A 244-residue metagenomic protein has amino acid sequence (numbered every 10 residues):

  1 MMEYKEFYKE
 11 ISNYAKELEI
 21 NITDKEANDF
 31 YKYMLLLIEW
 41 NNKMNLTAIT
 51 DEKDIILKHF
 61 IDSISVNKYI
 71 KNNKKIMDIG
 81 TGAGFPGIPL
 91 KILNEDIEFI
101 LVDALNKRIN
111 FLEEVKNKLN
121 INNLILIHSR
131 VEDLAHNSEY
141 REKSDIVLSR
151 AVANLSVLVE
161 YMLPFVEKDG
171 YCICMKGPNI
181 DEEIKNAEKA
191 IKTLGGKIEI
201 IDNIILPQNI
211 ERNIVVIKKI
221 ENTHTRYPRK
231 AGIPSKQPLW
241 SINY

Functional and structural regions predicted by a protein language model:
M2-N73, M77, N110, E114-L124: Class I SAM-dependent transferase core
D24, T50, H128-S129, I200-D202: Short loop/edge segments at beta-strand edges and connector loops that shape dinucleotide/nucleotide cofactor-binding
L37, L90, K176, I217: Residue-level signal for inorganic ion chemistry
I64-A153, V159: Conserved SAM/SAH cofactor-binding pocket of Class I
N94, V166-K168: Helix-to-beta-strand junctions that scaffold the AdoMet/dcAdoMet cofactor pocket in Class I SAM-dependent enzymes
R108-N110, I180, I184: Short alpha-helix immediately C-terminal to the canonical SAM-binding loop
D169-E182: Conserved beta-strand signature within the Rossmann-like core of class I S-adenosyl-L-methionine
K185-Y244: SAM/dcSAM-binding transferase cores
